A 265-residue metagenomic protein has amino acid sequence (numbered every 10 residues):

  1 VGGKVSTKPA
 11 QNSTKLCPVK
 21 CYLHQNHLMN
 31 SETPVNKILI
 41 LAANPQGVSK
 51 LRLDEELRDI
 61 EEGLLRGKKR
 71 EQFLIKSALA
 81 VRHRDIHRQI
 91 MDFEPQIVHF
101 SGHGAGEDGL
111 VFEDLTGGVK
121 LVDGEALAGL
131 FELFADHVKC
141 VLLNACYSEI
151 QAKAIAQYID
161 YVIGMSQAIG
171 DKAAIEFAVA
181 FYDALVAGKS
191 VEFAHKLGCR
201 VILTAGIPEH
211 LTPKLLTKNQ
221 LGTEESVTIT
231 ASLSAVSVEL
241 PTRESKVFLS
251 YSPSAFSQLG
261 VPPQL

Functional and structural regions predicted by a protein language model:
S6, S13, S31, S234-S237: Serine residues within intrinsically disordered or low-complexity segments
S31-L79, R88-H103, E132-L133, V236-L265: Conserved N-terminal substructure of TIR/SEFIR domains
K69, F73-A78, D136-L233: Active-site-proximal C-terminal subdomain of hydrolase catalytic domains
R82-I86, Q151: Short acidic active-site motifs
H103-A135, Q157: A short, glycine/acidic-enriched catalytic loop
A105-E107, I150, F256: Short glycine-rich, flexible loops that bind phosphorylated cofactors or substrates
